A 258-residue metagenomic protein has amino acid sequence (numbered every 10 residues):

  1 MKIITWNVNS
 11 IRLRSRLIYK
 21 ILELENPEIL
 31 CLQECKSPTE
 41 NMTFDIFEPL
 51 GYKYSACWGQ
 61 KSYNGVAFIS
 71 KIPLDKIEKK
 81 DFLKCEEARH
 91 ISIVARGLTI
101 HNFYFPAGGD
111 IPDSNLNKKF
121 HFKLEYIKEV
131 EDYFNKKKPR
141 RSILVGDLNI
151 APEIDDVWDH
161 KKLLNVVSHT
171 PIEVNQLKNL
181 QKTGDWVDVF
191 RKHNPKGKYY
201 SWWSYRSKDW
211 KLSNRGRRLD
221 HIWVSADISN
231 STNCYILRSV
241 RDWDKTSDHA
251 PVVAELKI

Functional and structural regions predicted by a protein language model:
M1-P49, Y63-V66, P152, L180: N-terminal, active-site-proximal structural segment of metallo-dependent hydrolase catalytic domains
M1-S10, G97-P112, L116, V145: Active-site-proximal beta-strand elements of phosphoester/diester hydrolases
W6-N7, L22-E40, I100, V130-I154 (+4 more regions): Active-site beta-strand/loop signature of hydrolases that rely on acidic residues for catalysis
R12, T39-N41, G65, G108-P112 (+2 more regions): Short catalytic/ligand-binding loop motif for oxyanion handling, primarily in non-cytosolic enzymes, centered on
C35-P38, M42-D110: Structured beta-strand-rich core segments of catalytic domains in phosphoester-bond hydrolases
K76-D81, E153-I258: Metal-dependent phosphoester-hydrolase catalytic domains
V94, H121-K138: Internal catalytic-core helix/loop-beta-alpha segment that presents or stabilizes conserved functional determinants
P106-I127, K161-V166: Surface-exposed cleft-lining segments at the edges of enzyme active sites
